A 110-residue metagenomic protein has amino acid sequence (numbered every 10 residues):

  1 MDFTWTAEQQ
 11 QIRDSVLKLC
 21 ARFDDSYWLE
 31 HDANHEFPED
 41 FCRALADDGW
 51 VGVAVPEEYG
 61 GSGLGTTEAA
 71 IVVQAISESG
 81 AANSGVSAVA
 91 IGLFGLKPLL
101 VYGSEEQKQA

Functional and structural regions predicted by a protein language model:
M1-V89, G103-A110: Amphipathic, small/basic residue-rich leader segments at the start of a protein or domain
G92-Y102: Helix-loop "lid/cap" segments that line or gate small-molecule binding pockets
